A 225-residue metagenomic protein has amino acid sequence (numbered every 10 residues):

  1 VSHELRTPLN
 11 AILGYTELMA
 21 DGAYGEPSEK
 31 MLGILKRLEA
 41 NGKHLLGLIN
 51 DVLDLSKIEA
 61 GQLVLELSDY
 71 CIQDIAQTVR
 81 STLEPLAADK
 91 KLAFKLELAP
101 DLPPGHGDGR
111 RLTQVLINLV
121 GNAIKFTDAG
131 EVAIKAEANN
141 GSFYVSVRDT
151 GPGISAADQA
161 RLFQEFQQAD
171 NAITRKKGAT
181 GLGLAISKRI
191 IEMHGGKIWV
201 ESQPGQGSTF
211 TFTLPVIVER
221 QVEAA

Functional and structural regions predicted by a protein language model:
A20-S28: Short acidic helix/loop segment immediately C-terminal to the autophosphorylated histidine in two-component histidine
G25, Q77-D89: Short alpha-helical segment within the cytosolic histidine kinase core of two-component systems
L32, E66-C71, A88, A93-P103: Conserved catalytic submotifs in the C-terminal HATPase_c
A40-L45: Short alpha-helical segment of the dimerization/phosphotransfer core of two-component systems
S56-L67: Helix-loop junction within the histidine kinase core
G130, G195-G196: Conserved glycine-rich
A160-Q164: ATPase catalytic-site recognition across NTP-hydrolyzing enzymes
